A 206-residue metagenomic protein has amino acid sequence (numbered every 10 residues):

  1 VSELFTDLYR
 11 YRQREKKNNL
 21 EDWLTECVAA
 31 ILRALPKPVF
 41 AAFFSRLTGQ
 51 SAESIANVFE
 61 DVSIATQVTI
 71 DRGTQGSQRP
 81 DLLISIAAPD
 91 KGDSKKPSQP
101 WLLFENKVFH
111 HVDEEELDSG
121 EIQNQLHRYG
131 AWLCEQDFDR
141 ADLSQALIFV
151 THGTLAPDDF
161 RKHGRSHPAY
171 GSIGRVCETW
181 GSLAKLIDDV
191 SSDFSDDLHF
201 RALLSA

Functional and structural regions predicted by a protein language model:
V1-P38: Charged, often low-complexity linker/regulatory segments
L4-L8, D22, Q67-A206: Acidic metal-coordinating catalytic centers involved in nucleic-acid phosphodiester chemistry
I31-L35, L47, V190: Generic structural signal for hydrophobic core residues of well-folded globular domains
F40-Q75: A short acidic/basic microdomain associated with nuclease active sites
